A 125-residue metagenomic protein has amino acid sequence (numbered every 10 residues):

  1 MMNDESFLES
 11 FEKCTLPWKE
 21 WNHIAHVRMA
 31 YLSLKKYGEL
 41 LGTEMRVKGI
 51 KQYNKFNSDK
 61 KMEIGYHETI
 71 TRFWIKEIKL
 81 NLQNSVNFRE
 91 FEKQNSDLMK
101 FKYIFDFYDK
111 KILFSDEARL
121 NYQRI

Functional and structural regions predicted by a protein language model:
M1-C14: Intrinsically disordered, low-complexity serine/threonine- and proline-rich regulatory segments
C14-V86: Conserved, aromatic- and glycine-enriched, well-ordered alpha/beta core segments that occur as contiguous structural
I64-I125: A charged, amphipathic interaction segment
